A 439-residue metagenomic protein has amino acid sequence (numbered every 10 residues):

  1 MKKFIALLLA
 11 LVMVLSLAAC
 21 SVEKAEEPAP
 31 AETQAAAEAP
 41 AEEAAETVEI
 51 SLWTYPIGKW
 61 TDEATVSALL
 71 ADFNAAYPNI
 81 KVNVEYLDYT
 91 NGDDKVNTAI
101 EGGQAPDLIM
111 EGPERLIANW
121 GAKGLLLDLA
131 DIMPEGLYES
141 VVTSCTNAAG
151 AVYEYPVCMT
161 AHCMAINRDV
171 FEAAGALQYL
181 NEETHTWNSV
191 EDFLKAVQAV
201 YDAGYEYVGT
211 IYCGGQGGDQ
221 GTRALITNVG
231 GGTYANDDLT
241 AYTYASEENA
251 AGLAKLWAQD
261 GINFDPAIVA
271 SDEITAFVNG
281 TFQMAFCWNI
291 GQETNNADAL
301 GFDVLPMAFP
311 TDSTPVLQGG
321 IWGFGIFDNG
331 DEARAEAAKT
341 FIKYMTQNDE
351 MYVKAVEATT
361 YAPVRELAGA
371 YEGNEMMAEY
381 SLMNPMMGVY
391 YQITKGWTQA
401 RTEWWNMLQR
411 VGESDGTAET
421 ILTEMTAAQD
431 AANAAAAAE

Functional and structural regions predicted by a protein language model:
A44, E49-S67, T160, Q392-G396: Extracytoplasmic "Venus flytrap"
A45-K59, I80-E85, L108, Y153: Short, well-ordered beta-strand elements
L69-D72, A76-S140, E154, A173-Y179 (+4 more regions): Extracytoplasmic "Venus flytrap"/periplasmic binding protein-like
A75, E135, N147-G217, G232-I268 (+4 more regions): Helix-loop-helix "hinge/cap" segment bordering the ligand-binding cleft or interdomain interface
A75, K81, Q259, A297-T360: Extracytoplasmic/periplasmic substrate-recognition and gating elements
D88, G112-C163, D169-E172, E191-L194 (+4 more regions): Hinge/lid segment of periplasmic solute-binding proteins
A196-A199, T243-L300, A337-Y344, E350-V353: Ligand-binding pocket segment of bilobal, Venus flytrap-like solute-binding proteins
M383-E439: Conserved C-terminal helix/tail region of periplasmic/extracytoplasmic solute-binding proteins
